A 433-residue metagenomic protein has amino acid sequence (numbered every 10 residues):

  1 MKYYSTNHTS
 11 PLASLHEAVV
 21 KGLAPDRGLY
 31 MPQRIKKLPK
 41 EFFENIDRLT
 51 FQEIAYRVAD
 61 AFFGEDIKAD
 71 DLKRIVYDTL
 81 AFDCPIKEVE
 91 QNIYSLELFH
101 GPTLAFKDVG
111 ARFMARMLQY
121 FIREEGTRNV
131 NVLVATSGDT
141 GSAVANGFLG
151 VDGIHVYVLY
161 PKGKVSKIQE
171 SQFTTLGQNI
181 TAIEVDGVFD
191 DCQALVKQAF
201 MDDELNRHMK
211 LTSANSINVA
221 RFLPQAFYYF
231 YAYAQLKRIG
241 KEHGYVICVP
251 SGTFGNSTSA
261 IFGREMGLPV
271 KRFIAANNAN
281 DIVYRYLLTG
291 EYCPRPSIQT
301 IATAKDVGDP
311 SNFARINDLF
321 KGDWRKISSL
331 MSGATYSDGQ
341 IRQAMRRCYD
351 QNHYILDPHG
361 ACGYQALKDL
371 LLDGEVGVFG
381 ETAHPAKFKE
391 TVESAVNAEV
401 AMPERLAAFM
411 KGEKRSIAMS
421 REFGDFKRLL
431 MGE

Functional and structural regions predicted by a protein language model:
M1-E433: PLP-dependent amino-acid enzyme catalytic core
